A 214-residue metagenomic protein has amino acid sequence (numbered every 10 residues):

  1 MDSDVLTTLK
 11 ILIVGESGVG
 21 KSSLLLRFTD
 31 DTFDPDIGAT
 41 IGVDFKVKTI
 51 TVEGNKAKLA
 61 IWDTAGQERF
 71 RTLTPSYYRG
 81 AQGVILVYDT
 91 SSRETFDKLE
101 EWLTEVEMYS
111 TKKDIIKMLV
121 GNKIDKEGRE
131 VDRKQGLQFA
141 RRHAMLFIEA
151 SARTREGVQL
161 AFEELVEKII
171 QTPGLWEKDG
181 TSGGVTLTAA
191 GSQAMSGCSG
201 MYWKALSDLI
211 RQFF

Functional and structural regions predicted by a protein language model:
M1-G18, S22, E53-K56, S110-F214: Conserved P-loop small GTPase signature centered on TRAFAC-class small GTPases
E16, D30, P35, D89-S92 (+1 more regions): Short, conserved catalytic or interaction motifs in soluble domains
D30-K56: Switch I (effector-binding) loop of TRAFAC-class P-loop GTPase G-domains
K46, R71-S76: Conserved alpha-helical scaffold flanking the Walker A/P-loop in AAA+ ATPase domains
A57-F70: Switch II (G3) loop of P-loop NTPases
I61-W62, I85-D89, L119-N122, A150: Conserved beta-strand segments of the P-loop GTPase G domain that flank and frequently precede/overlap
A81-E100, S110-D114, I124-E130: Conserved Switch II/interswitch segment of TRAFAC-class P-loop GTPases
